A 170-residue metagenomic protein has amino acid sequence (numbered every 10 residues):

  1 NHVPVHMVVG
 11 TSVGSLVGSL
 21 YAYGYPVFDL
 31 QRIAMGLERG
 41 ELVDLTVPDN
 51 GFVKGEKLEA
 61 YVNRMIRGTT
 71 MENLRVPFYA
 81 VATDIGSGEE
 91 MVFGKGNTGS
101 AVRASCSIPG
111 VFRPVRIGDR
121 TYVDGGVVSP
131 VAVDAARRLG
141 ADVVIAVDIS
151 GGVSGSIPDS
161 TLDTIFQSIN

Functional and structural regions predicted by a protein language model:
N1-T11, S19-N170: Patatin-like phospholipase
